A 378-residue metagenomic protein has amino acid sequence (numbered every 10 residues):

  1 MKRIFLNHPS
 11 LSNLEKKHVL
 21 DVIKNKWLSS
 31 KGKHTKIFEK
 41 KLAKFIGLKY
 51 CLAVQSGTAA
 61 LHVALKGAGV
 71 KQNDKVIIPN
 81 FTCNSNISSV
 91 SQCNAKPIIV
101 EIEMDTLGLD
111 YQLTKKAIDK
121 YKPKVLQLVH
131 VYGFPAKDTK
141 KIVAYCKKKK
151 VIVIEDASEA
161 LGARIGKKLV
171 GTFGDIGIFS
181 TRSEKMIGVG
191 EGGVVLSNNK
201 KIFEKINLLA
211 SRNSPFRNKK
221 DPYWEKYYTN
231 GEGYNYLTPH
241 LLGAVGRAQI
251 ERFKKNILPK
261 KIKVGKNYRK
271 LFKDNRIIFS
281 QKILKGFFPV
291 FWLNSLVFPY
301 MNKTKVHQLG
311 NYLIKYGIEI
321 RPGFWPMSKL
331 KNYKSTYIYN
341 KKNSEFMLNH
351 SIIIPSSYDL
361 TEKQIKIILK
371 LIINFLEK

Functional and structural regions predicted by a protein language model:
M1-L28, Y228-N230, P355: N-terminal "arm"/small-domain region of PLP-dependent enzymes with the aminotransferase-like
V19, L42, A60, V76 (+17 more regions): Generic structural signal for small/hydrophobic residues in well-ordered secondary structure, especially within
K31-K75, S89-C93, I99-E101, K168: Phosphate-binding glycine-rich loop
H62-Y121, L313: Conserved PLP-anchoring active-site segment centered on the Schiff-base-forming lysine
D105-V189, V194-L196, K200-K201: Active-site phosphate-binding strand-loop segment of PLP-dependent enzymes
A160, G166-G174, T229, I320 (+1 more regions): Active-site-adjacent capping/gating segments
A160-G166, F173-S295: Active-site region of PLP-dependent enzymes
R212-W224, N267, L271-R276, Q281 (+2 more regions): Conserved PLP cofactor-binding pocket of PLP-dependent enzymes
